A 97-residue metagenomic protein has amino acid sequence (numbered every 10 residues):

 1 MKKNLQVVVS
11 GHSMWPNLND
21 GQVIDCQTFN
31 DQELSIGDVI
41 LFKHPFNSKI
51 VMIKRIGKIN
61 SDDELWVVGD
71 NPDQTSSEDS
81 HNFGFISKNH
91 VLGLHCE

Functional and structural regions predicted by a protein language model:
M1-E97: Extended hydrophobic leader/signal-anchor segments used for secretion and membrane insertion
